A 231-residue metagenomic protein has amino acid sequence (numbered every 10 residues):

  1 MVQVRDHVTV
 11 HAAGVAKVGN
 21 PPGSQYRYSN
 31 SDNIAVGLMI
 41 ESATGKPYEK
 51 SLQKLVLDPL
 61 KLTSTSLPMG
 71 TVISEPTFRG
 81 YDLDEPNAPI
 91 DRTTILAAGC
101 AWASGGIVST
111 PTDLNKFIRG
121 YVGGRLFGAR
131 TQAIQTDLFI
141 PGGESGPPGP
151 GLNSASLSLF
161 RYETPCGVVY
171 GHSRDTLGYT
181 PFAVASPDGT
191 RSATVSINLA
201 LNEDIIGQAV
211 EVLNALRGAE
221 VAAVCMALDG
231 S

Functional and structural regions predicted by a protein language model:
M1-V169: Short, surface-exposed loop or secondary-structure junction motifs that flank catalytic or metal-binding residues
A98, A200-N202: A short acidic/small-residue loop/turn micro-motif
I140-P147, N202-S231: Short, gly/Ser/Thr-rich active-site loops of penicillin-recognizing serine hydrolases
S156-L159, T176-V184: Short glycine-rich, acidic/polar surface loops and turns
H172, T180-A200: Short, well-ordered beta-strand elements
S173-D175, E211: Short intrinsically disordered coil segments
